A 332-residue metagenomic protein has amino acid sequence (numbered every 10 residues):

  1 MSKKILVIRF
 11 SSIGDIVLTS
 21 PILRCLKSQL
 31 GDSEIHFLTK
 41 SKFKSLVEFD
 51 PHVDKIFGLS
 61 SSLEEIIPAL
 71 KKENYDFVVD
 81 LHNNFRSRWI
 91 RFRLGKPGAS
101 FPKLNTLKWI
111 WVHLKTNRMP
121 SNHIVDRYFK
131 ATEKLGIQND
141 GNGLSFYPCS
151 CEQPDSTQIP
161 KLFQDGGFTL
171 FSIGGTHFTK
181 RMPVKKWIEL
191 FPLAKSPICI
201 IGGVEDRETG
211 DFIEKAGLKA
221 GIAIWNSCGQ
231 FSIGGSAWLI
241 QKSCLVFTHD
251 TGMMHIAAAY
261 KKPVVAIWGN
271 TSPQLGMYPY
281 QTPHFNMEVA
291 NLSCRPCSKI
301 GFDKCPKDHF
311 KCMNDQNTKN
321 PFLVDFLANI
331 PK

Functional and structural regions predicted by a protein language model:
M1-K332: Catalytic machinery of carbohydrate-active enzymes, primarily nucleotide-sugar-dependent glycosyltransferases
